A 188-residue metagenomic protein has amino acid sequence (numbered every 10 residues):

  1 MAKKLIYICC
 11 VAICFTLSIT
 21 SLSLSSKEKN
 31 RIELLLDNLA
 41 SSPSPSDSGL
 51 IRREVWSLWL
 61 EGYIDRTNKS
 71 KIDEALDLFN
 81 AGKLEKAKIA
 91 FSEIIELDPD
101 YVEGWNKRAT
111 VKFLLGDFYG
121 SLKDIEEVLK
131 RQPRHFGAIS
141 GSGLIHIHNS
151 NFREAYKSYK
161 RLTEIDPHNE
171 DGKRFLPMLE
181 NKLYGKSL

Functional and structural regions predicted by a protein language model:
S25-K27, W56-S70: TPR-adjacent "capping" and linker segments in tetratricopeptide-repeat scaffold/adaptor proteins
D37-P43, S150-K182: TPR/TPR-like (Sel1-like) alpha-helical repeat modules
L60, I95-E96, E127-K130, T163-E164 (+1 more regions): Conserved structural position within tetratricopeptide repeats
E61, N80, L114, H148-N149 (+1 more regions): Register position in tetratricopeptide repeats
D65-G137: Alpha-helical adaptor scaffolds
